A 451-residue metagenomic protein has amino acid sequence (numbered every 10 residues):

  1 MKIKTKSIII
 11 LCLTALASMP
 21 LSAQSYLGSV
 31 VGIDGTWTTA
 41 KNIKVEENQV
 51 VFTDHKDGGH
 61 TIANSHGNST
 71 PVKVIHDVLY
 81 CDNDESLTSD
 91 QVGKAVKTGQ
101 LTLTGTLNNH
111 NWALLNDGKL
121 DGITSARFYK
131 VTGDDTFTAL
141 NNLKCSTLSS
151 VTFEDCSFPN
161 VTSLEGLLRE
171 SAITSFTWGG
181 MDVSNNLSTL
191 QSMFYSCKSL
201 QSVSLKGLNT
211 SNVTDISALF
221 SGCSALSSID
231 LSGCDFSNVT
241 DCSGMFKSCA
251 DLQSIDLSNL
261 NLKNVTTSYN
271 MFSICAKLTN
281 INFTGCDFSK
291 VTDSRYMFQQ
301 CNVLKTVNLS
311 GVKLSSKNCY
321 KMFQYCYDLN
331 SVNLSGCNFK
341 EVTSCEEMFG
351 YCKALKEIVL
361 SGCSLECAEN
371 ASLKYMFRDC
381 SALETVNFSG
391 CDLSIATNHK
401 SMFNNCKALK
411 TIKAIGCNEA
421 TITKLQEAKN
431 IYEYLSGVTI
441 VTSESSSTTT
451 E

Functional and structural regions predicted by a protein language model:
K2-I9: Bacterial N-terminal signal peptides that target proteins for export
I10-S18: Bacterial N-terminal signal peptides
M19-A23: Sec/Tat signal peptide C-region and signal peptidase I cleavage site
S25-E170, T189-Y195, A218-S221, K247 (+6 more regions): Surface-exposed repetitive/solenoidal architectures
S29, V203-L205, F220-G222, Y269-F272 (+5 more regions): A generic structural signal for ordered secondary structure
T70, Q100-N109, D121-D135, S146-T162 (+11 more regions): Structural signature of tandem-repeat unit edges
L167, M193, N212, L219 (+11 more regions): Intrinsically disordered, low-complexity segments used as extracellular stalks/linkers and nuclear/regulatory IDRs
